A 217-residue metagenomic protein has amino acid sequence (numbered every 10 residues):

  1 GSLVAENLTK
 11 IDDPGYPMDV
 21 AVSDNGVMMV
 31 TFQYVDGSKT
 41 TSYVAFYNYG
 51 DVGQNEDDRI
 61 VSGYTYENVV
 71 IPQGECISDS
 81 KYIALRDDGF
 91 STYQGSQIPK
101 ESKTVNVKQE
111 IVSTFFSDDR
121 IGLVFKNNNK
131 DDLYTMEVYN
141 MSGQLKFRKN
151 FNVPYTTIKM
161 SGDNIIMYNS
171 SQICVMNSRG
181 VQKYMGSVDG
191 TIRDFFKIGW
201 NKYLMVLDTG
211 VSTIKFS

Functional and structural regions predicted by a protein language model:
S2, D36-N48, D87-Q94, K130-E137 (+2 more regions): Structural motif
L3-I11, N55-T65, I98-N106, G143-K149 (+1 more regions): A short beta-strand motif characteristic of beta-propeller blades
K10-G95: Solenoidal tandem-repeat scaffolds enriched in leucines and small polar residues
D12-S23, V61-D79, V107-D119, N150-D163 (+1 more regions): Repeated scaffold domains used in trafficking and secretory/extracellular systems, primarily beta-propellers
V27-M29, Y82, I121-G122, I165 (+1 more regions): Hydrophobic beta-strand positions that form the internal "hydrophobic ladder" of WD40/Gbeta-like beta-propeller blades
V30-Y34, R86, F125-K126, N169 (+1 more regions): Recurrent small/Gly-Pro-centered beta-turn motifs in extracellular repeat architectures
K103-V188: Intrinsically disordered, low-complexity segments enriched in Gly and acidic/Ser/Thr residues that form flexible
V175-S217: Short hairpin/turn module used for nucleic-acid contact or packing/dimerization
